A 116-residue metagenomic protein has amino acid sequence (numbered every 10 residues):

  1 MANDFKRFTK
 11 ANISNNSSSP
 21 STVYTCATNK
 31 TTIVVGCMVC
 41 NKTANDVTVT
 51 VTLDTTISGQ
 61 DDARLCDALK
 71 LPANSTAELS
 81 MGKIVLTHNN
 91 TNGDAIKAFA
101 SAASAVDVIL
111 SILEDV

Functional and structural regions predicted by a protein language model:
M1-T32, T91-G93, F99-V116: C-terminal interaction-tip segments
K30-C40: Short beta-strand elements of extracellular/lumenal beta-sandwich folds
V39-A44, S101: Short solvent-exposed strand-capping/beta-turn motif centered on an Asx-Ser/Thr pair
N45-V49: Short acidic, Gly/Pro-enriched loop/turn segments at secondary-structure junctions
T50-D54, I109-S111: Beta-strand signatures of extracellular beta-sandwich domains
L53-I57, A100: Short acidic, glycine-rich loop/turn motifs
T56-G93: Intrinsically disordered, low-complexity Pro/Gly/Ser/Thr-rich segments with frequent PxxP/GP/PP motifs and embedded
